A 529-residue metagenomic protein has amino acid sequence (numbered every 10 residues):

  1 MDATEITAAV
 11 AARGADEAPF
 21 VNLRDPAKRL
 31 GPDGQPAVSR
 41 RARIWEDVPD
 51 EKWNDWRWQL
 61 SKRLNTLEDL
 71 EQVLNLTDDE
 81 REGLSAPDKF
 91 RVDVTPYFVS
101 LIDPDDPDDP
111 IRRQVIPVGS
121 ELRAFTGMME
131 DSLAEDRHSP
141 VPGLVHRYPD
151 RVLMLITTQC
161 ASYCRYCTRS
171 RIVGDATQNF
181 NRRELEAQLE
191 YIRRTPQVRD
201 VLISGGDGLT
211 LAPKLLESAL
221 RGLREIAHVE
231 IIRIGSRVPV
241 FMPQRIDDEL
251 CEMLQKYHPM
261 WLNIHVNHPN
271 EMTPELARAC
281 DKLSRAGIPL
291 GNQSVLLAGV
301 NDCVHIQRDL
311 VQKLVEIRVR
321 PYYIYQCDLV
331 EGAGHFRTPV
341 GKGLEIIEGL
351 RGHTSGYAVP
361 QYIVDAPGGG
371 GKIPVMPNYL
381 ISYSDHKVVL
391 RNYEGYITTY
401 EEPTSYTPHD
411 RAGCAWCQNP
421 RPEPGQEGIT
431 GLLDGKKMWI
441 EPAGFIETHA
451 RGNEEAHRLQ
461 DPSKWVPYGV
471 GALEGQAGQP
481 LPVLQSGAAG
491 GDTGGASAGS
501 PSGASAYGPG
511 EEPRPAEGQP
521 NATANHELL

Functional and structural regions predicted by a protein language model:
M1-H146, L481-Q485, D492, S500 (+2 more regions): Flexible, acidic/Gly-rich N-terminal and inter-domain linker regions that tether and position cofactor-handling modules
D2-A3, P420-G495, G499-L529: C-terminal non-catalytic accessory extensions
I6-V10, D281-R285, M376: Long, compositionally biased intrinsically disordered regions
S139-P142, V152-L155, E186-R193: Short, charged beta->alpha transition segments
H146-R183, I234, H526-E527: Canonical Radical SAM [4Fe-4S] cluster-binding loop centered on the CxxxCxxC motif and its immediate flanking residues
Y166-T168, K214-L215, I246, V375-M376: Short acidic, glycine/serine/threonine-rich loops at helix termini
E186-D200, G206-T354: Conserved AdoMet/S-adenosylmethionine-binding subsite of the radical SAM
I347-Q460: C-terminal accessory regions of radical SAM enzymes
